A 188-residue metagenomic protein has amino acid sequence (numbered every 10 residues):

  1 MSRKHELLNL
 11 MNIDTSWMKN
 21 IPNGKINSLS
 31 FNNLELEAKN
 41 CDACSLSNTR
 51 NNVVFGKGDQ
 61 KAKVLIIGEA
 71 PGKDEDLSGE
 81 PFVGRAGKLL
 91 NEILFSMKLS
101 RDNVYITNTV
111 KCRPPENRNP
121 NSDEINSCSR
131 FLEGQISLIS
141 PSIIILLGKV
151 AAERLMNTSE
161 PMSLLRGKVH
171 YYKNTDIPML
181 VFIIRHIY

Functional and structural regions predicted by a protein language model:
S2-Y188: A polyanion-binding, active-site-adjacent surface
